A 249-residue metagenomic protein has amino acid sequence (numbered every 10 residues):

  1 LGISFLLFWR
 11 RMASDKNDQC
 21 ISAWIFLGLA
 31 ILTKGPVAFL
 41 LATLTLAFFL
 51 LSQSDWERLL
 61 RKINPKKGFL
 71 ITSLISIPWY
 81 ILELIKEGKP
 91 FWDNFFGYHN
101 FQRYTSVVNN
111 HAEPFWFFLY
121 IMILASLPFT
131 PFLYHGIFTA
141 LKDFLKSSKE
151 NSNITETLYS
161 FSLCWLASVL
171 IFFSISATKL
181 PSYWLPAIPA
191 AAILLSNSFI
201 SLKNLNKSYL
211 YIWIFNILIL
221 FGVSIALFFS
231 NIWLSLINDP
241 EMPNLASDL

Functional and structural regions predicted by a protein language model:
S4-C20, F199-L202: Membrane-interface transmembrane helices that cradle and orient dolichyl/undecaprenyl
R11-G28, C164-L166: Short hydrophobic alpha-helices at membrane interfaces in multi-pass membrane enzymes
I21, T139-L249: Membrane-embedded architecture of ER/inner-membrane glycosylation machinery
I21-I25, P36-S52, P131-Y134, A187: Transmembrane-embedded, aromatic-rich helix segments that form part of the hydrophobic channel/pocket engaging
L29-T33, S52, L74, I123 (+2 more regions): Transmembrane helix irregularities
A42-F48, E57-I81, M122, L166 (+1 more regions): Hydrophobic alpha-helical membrane-interfacial segments at the cytosolic entry of transmembrane helices
I71-S73, Y120-S152: Hydrophobic, aromatic-rich transmembrane alpha-helices and their immediate juxtamembrane boundary segments
F96-L119, P240-L249: Juxtamembrane membrane-water interface segments that cap and precede transmembrane helices
